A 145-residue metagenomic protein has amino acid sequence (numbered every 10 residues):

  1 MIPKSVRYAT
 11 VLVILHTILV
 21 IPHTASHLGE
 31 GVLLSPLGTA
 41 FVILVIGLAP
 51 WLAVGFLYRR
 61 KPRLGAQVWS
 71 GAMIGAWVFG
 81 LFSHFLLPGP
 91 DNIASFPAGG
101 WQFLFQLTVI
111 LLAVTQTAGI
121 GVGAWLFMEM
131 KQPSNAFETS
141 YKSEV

Functional and structural regions predicted by a protein language model:
M1-H16, V122-Q132, V145: Cytosolic juxtamembrane helix and N-cap/initiation of the first transmembrane helix
I2-Y8, T24-G38: Short juxtamembrane and helix-loop transition motifs at transmembrane-helix boundaries in membrane proteins
R7, V32, T39-P50, G99-Q102: Metal-centered catalytic cores of metalloenzymes
I14-I18, P22, L37-R60, L64 (+2 more regions): Core segments of alpha-helical transmembrane spans in multipass integral membrane proteins
P22-S26, A53-R60, A76-S83, A118-E129: Residue-level signal for alpha-helical transmembrane segments in multi-pass membrane proteins
L28-L37, L81-L107: Interfacial non-cytosolic loop connecting adjacent transmembrane helices
F96-E129: Alpha-helical membrane-associated segments of multi-pass integral membrane proteins
Q132-Y141: Short, Lys/Arg-enriched, Gly/Pro-containing loop segments at transmembrane-helix junctions of multi-pass membrane
